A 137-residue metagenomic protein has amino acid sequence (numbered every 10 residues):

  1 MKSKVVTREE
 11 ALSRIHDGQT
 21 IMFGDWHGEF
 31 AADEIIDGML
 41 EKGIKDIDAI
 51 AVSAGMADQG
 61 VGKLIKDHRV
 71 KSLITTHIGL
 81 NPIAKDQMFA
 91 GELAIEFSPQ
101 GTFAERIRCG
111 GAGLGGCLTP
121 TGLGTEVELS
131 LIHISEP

Functional and structural regions predicted by a protein language model:
K2-Q100: N-terminal active-site beta-alpha-beta segment that forms phosphate/nucleotide-binding and substrate-recognition loops
G43, H68, A112-G113, G124: Glycine-centered secondary-structure boundary/capping sites
K63, D86, E105, C109 (+1 more regions): Charged/polar, solvent-exposed surface patches and flexible loops
P82-I83, E105-R106, E126: Short acidic/glycine-rich loop or secondary-structure boundary segments that cap or lie
A104-T121: Conserved anion/nucleotide-ligand pocket segment
L123-L129: Structural signature of cysteine-dependent C-C bond-forming condensing enzymes
L129-P137: Residue-level detector of conserved catalytic or cofactor/ligand-binding positions in enzyme active sites
